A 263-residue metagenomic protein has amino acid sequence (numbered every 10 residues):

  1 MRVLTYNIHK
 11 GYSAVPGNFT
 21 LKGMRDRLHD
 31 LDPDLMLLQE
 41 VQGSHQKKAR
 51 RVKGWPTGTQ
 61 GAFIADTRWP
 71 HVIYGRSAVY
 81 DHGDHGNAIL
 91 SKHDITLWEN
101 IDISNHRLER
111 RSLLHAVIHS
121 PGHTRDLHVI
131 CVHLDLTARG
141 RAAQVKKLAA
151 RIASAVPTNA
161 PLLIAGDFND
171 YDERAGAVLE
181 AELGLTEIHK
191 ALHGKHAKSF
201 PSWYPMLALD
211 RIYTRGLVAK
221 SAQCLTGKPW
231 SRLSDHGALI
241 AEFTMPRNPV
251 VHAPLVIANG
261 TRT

Functional and structural regions predicted by a protein language model:
M1-L35, T67, H71-T263: Active-site regions of metal-assisted phosphoester/phosphodiester hydrolases, unifying DNase/endonuclease modules
Y6, Q39-Q42: Short loop/turn segments at strand-loop or loop-helix junctions that form parts of catalytic or ligand-binding pockets
A14-N18, H45-T57: Short, flexible/disordered intra-domain loops and linkers
V41-Q46, V79-Y80: Short active-site-proximal "capping" loops at secondary-structure junctions
Q60, I64: Phosphate-coordination/substrate-recognition cap region in phosphate-metabolizing enzymes
